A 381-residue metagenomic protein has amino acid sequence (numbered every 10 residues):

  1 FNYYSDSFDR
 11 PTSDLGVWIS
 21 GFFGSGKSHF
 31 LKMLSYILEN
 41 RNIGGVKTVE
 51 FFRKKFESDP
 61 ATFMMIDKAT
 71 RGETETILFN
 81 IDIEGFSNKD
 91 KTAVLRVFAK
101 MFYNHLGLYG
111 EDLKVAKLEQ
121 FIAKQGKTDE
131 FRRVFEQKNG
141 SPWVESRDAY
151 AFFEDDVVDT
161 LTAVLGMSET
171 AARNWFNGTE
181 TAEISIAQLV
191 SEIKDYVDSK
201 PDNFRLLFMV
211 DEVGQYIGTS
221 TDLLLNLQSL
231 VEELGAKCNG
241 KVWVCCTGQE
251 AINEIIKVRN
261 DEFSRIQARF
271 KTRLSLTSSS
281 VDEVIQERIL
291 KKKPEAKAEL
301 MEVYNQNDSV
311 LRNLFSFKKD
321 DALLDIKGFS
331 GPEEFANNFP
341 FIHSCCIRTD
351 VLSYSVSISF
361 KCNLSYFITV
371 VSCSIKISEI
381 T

Functional and structural regions predicted by a protein language model:
F1-D9: N-terminal pre-Walker A segment at the start of P-loop NTPase domains
V17-F22, L31-D148, T272-D282, Q286: P-loop NTPase motor core
K27: Conserved lysine of the Walker
M65-T76, I81-N88, T92, K100-M101 (+8 more regions): Conserved P-loop NTPase catalytic core
F152, V158-I184, F204-R205, S344-S353 (+4 more regions): Extended alpha-helical coiled-coil/bundle linker/stalk regions that scaffold oligomerization and domain organization
E192-D198, N226-V242: Substrate-engagement module of ASCE P-loop NTPases
P201-S220: Conserved P-loop NTPase "ATPase switch" module shared by AAA+ and STAND
Y216-L224, I256-K257: Conserved ATPase-coupling elements of RecA-like P-loop NTPase cores
